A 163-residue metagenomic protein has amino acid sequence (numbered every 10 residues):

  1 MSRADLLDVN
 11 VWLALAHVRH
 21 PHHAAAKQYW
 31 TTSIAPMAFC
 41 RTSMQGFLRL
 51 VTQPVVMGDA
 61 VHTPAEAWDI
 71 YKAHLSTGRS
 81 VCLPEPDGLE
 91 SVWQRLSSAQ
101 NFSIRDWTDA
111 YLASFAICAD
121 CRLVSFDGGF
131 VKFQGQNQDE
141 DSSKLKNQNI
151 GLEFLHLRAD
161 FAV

Functional and structural regions predicted by a protein language model:
M1-F39, P54-D69, H156, D160-F161: Short, well-structured N-terminal submotif of metal-dependent ribonuclease cores
S2, G88-S91, R95-F102, A110-V163: Acidic, PIN/NYN-like endoribonuclease modules and their adjacent C-terminal/linker elements
W12, M44-F47, F130-V131: A generic structural signal for short hydrophobic patches within well-formed alpha-helices
A14-A16, L50, F133: Residues that scaffold the ATP/ADP-binding catalytic core of kinase and kinase-like folds
V18, R41-G46, K72-N101: Acidic catalytic patch
F39-R41, W107, S125: Short beta-strand scaffold positions
L50, P54, S76: A basic- and aromatic-enriched beta-loop-alpha substructure that forms the phosphate/nucleotide- and DNA/RNA-contacting
